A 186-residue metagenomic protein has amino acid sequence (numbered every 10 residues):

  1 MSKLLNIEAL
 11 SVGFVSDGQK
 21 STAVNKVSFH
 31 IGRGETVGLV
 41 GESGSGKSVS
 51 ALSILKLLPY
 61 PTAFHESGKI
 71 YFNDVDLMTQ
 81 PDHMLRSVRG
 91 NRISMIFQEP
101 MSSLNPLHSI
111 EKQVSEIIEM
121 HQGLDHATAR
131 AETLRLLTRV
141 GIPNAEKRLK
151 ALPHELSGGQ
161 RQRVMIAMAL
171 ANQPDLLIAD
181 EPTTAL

Functional and structural regions predicted by a protein language model:
H65-D76: Conserved ABC transporter NBD signature motif
D76, T128-K147: Conserved ABC ATPase "signature" region
V114, I166, L186: Hydrophobic anchor residue at the start of the ABC signature
A151-L156, Q160: Conserved ABC ATPase signature
A171-D175: A short, proline-enriched helix->beta-strand linker immediately N-terminal to the Walker B motif in ABC-type P-loop
L177-D180: Catalytic Walker B motif of ABC-type/P-loop ATPase nucleotide-binding domains
